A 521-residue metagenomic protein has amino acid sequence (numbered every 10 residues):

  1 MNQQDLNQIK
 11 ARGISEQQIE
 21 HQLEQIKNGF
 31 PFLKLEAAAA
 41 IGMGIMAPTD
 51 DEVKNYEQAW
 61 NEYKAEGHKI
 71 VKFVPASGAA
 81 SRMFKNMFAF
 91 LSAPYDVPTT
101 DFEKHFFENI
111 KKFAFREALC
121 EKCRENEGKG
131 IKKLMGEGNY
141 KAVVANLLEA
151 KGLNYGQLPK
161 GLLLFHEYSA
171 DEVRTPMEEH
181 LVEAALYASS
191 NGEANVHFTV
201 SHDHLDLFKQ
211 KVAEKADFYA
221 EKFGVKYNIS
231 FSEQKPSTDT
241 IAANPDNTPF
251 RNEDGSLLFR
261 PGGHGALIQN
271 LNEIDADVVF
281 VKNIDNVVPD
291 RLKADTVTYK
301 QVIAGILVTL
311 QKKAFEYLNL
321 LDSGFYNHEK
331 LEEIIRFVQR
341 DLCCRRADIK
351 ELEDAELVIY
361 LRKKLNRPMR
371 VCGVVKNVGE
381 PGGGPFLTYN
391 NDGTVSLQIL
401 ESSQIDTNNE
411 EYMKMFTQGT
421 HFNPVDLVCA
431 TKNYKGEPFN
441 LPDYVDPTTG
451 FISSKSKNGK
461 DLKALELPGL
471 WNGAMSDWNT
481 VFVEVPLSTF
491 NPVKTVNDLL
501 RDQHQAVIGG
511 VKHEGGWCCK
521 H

Functional and structural regions predicted by a protein language model:
M1, K222, K520-H521: Polar low-complexity intrinsically disordered regions
M1-E24: Intrinsically disordered, low-structural-confidence terminal and linker regions
N7-I9, G13, N28-P31, L35-V378 (+4 more regions): Domain-scale recognition of functional cores that engage charged ligands
K133-E137, K151, Y155, D285-V287 (+2 more regions): Conserved catalytic alpha/beta cores of large enzymes that bind or transform nucleotide phosphates and polynucleotides
L181-A185, N409-Y412, L467: Short amphipathic beta-strand starts and helix->beta connectors
E193, P368, P381, F422-P424 (+1 more regions): A general secondary-structure signal for short beta-strands and their flanking turns/coil in non-transmembrane regions
T407-E410, K432: Long insertion/accessory domains within large nucleic-acid-processing enzymes
